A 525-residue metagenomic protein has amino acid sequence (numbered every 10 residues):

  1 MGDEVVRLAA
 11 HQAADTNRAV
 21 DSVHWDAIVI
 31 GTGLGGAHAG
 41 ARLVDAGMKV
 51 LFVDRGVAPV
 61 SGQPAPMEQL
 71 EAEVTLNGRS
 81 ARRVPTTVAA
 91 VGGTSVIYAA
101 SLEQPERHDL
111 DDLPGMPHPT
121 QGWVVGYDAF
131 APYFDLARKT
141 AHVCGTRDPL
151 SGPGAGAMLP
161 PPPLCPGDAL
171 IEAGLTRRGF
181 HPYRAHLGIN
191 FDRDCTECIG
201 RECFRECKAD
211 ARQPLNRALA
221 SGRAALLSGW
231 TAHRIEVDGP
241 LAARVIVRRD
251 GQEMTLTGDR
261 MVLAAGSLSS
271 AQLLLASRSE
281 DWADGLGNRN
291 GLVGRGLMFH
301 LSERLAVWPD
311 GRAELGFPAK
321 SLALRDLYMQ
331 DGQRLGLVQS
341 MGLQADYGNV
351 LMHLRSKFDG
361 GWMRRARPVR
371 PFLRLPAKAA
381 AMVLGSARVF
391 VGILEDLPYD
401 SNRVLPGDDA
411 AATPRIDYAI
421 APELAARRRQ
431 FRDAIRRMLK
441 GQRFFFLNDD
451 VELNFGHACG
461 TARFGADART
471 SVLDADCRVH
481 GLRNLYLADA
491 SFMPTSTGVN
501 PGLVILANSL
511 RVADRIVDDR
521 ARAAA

Functional and structural regions predicted by a protein language model:
M1-A27, D45-A46, D518-A525: Extreme N-terminal leader/targeting segments of oxidoreductases
H24, A185-E202, H233-R234, S386-D396 (+2 more regions): A glycine-rich dinucleotide-binding beta-alpha-beta segment and adjacent secondary-structure elements that constitute
A27-F52: N-terminal Rossmann-like FAD-binding beta1-loop-alpha1 element of flavoenzymes
V29, G33-L34, P166, L268 (+1 more regions): Residue-level detector of alpha-helix initiation sites
D45, G56-P59, W230, I235 (+5 more regions): Glycine-rich loop(s) and the adjacent beta-strand/alpha-helix scaffold that form part
L70-P149, D400: Redox-cofactor-proximal catalytic regions of oxidoreductases
A72-V74, V84-P85, W123-V124, N290-A412 (+4 more regions): FAD cofactor-binding and catalytic pocket of flavoenzymes
P117-A232, R463: Conserved redox-cofactor binding core of oxidoreductases
